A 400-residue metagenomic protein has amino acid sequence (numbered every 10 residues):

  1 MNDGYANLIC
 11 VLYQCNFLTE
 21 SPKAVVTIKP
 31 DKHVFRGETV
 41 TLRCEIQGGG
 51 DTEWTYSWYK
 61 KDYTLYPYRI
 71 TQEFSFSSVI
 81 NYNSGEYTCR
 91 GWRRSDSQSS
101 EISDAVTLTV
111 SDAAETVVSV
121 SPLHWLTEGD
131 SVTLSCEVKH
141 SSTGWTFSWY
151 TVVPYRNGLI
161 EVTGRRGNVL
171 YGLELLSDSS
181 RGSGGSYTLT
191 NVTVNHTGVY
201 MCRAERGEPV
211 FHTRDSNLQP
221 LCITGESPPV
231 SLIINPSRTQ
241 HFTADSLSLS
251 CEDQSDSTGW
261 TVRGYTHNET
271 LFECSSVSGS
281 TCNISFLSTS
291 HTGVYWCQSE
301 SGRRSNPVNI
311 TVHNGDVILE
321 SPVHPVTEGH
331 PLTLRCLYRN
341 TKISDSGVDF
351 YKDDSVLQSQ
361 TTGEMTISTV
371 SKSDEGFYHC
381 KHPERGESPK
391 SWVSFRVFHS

Functional and structural regions predicted by a protein language model:
M1-T27, S111-V118, P220-N235, D245 (+4 more regions): N-terminal Sec-dependent signal peptide, specifically the hydrophobic helical h-region
N2-L8, F35-T39, R69, V79-R90 (+10 more regions): Solvent-exposed loop/turn motifs of extracellular immunoglobulin-like beta-sandwich domains
K29-V34, S121-L126, P236-H241, S321-V326: Short beta-strand segments of immunoglobulin-like
H33, E38-I46, S131-V138, S246-E252 (+2 more regions): A short beta-strand segment in extracellular, disulfide-stabilized domains
I46-D62, V138-V153, S255-G264, Y338-D354: Solvent-exposed loop segments of extracellular immunoglobulin-like
Y63-T71, L175-G184, F272-G279, D354-G363: Short beta-strand segments within Ig-like beta-sandwich modules, predominantly Fibronectin type-III
T88-D112, V199-G225, V294-N314, H379-H399: Extracellular/luminal immunoglobulin-like beta-sandwich modules
